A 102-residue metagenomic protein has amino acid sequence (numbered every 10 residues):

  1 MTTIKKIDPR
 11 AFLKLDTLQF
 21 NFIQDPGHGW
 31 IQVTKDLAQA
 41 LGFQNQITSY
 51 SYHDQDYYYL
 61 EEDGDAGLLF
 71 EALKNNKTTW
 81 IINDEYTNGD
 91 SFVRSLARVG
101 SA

Functional and structural regions predicted by a protein language model:
M1, D54-D56: Intrinsic-disorder/low-complexity loop/linker signature
M1, K14, G42, N76-K77: Short, flexible coil/linker elements and helix-boundary hinge sites characteristic of intrinsically disordered
T2-F20: N-terminal, charge-rich interaction modules
P9, I31, G100-A102: Ankyrin repeat (ANK) tandem alpha-helical domains that serve as protein-protein interaction scaffolds, prominent
D16-F20, Q44-I47, I82: Intrinsically disordered, low-complexity boundary segments flanking structured domains
T17-I31: Short glycine-/aliphatic-rich beta-strand segments at the starts of folded cytosolic domains
G27-D54: A short, structured beta-strand/loop element
Y59-A102: Short, compact, well-ordered microdomains
